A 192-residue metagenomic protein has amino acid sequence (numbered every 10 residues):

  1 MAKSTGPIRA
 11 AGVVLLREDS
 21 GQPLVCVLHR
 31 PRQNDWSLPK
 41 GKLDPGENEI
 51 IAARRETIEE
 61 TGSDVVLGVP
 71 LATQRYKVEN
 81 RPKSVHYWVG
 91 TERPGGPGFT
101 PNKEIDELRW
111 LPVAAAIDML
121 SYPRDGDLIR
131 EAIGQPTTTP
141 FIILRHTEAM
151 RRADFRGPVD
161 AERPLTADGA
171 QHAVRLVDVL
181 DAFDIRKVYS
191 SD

Functional and structural regions predicted by a protein language model:
A2-L38, F141-T147, R151: N-terminal strand-loop-strand
G6-I8, S20, N80-K83, K103 (+1 more regions): A generic fold-level signal
A11-G12, H86, D106-E107, T139-F141: Generic beta-strand structural signal
G21-D64, A153-Q171: Conserved Nudix-box catalytic region and its N-terminal flanking loop in Nudix hydrolases and closely related
G41-A132: Unchanged
L111-V159: Phosphate/pyrophosphate-recognition segments in soluble nucleotide-handling domains
T138-D192: Active-site-proximal alpha-helix that buttresses catalytic centers in soluble enzyme cores
